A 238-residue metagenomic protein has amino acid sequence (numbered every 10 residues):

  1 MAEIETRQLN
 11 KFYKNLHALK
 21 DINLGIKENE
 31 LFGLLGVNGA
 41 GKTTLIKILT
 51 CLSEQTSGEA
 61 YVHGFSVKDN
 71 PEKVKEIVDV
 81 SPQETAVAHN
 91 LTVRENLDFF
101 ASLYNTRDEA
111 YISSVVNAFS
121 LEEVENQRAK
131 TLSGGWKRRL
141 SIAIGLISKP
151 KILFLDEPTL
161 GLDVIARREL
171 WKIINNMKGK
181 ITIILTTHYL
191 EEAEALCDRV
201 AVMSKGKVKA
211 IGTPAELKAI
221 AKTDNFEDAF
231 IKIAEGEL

Functional and structural regions predicted by a protein language model:
G58-D69, K73-V74: Conserved ABC transporter NBD signature motif
N90, R128-G135: Conserved ABC ATPase signature
D98, S102, R107-V124: Conserved ABC ATPase "signature" region
L153-E157: Catalytic Walker B motif of ABC-type/P-loop ATPase nucleotide-binding domains
I211-G212: ABC ATPase "signature
